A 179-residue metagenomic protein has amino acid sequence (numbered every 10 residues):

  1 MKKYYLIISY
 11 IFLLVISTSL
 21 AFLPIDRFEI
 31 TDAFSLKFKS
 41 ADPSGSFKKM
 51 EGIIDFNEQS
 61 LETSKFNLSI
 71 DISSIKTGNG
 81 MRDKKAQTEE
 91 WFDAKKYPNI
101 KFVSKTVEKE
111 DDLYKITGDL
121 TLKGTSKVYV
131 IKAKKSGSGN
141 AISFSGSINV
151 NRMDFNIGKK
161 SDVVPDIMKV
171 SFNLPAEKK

Functional and structural regions predicted by a protein language model:
M1-Y4: Positively charged n-region of N-terminal signal peptides that target proteins for export
I8-S19: Bacterial N-terminal signal peptides
L20-K179: Low-complexity, acidic/polar, glycine-enriched regions of mature
